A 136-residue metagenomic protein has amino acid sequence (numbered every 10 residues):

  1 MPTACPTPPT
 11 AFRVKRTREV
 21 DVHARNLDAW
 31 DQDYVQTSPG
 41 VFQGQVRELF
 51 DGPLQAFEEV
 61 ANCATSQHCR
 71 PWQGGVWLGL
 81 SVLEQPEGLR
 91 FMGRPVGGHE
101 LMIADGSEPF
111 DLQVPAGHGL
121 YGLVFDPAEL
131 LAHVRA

Functional and structural regions predicted by a protein language model:
P2-V41, G88-A136: Alpha-helical bundle regulatory/interaction domains
P39-P71, Q85: Conserved short histidine dyad/triad with adjacent acidic residue
E48, A56-E58, L78-L80, L101-I103 (+1 more regions): Conserved hydrophobic/aromatic beta-strand scaffold that supports enzyme active sites
G52-Q55, G74-W77, G98, E108: Generic hydrophobic, aliphatic-rich segments that mediate packing or membrane embedding
V60, S66-Q73, R90-G93, L112-V114: Short histidine-centered beta-strand/loop micro-motifs that create catalytic or ligand/metal-coordination sites
C63, L80-E84, E108: Short, flexible loop/turn elements at secondary-structure junctions
P71-E87: Short, conserved beta-strand element in jelly-roll/cupin
